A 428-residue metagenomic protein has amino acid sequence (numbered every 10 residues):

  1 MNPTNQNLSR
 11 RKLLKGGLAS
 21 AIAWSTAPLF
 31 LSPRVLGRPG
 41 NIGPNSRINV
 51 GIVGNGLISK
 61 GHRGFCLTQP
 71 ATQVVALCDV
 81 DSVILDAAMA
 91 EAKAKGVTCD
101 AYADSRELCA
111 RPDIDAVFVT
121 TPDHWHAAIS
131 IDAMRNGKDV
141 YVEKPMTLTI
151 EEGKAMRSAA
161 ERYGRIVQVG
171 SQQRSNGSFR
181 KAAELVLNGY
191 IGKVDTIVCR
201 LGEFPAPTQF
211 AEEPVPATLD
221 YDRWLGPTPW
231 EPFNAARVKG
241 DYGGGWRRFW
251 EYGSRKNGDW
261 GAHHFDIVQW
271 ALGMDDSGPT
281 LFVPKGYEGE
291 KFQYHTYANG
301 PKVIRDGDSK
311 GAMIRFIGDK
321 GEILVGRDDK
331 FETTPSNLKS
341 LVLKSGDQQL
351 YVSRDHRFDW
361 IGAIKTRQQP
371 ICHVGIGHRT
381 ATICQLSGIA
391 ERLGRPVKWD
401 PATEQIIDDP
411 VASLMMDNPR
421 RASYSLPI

Functional and structural regions predicted by a protein language model:
N2-I22: N-terminal secretory signal peptides and thylakoid transit peptides that target proteins across membranes
G16-W24, P33, G37, G61 (+3 more regions): C-terminal helical cap and adjacent loop that interface with cofactors, partners, or active-site loops
G17-K95, Q173-N176, V268: N-terminal Rossmann-like dinucleotide-binding module
V117-F118: N-terminal Rossmann-like NAD(P) cofactor-binding module of classical short-chain dehydrogenase/reductase
P122-D123, A127-S175, G189, G394: Beta-strand-loop-alpha-helix segment that lines the small-molecule cofactor/substrate pocket of alpha/beta enzymes
A159-G164, K181-V194, E213-V215: Basic phosphate/pyrophosphate-binding loop/patch that engages nucleotide-derived ligands
V198-G243, M416-N418: Core domains of carbohydrate- and sulfate-ester-processing enzymes
D222-P301: Rossmann-like dinucleotide-binding domain that binds NAD(P)(H)
